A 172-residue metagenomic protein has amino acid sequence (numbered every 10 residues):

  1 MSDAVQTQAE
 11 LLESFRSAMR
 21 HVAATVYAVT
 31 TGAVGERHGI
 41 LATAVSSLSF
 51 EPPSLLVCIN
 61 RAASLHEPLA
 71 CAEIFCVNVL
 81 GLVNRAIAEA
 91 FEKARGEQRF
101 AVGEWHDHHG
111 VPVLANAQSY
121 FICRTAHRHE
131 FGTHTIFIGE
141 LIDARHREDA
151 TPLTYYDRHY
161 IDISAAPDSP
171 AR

Functional and structural regions predicted by a protein language model:
M1-R172: Basic, polyanion-binding surface patches
